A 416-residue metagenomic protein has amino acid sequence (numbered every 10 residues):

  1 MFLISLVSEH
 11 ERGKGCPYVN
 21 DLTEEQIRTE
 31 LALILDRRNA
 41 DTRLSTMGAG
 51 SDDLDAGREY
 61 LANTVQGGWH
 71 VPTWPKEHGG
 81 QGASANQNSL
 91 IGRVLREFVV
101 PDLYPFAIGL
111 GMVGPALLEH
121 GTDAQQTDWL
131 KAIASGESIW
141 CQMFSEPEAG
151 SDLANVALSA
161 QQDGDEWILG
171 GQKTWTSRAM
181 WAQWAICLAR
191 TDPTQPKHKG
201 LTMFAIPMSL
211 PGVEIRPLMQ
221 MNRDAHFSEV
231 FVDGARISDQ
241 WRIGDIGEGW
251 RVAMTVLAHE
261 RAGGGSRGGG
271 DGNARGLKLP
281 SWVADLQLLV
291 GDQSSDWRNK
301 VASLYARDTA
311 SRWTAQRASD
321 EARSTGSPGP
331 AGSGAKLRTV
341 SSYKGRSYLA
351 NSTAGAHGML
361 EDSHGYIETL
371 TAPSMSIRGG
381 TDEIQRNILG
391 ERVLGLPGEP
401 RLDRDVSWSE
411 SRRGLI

Functional and structural regions predicted by a protein language model:
M1-I108, Q125-D128, A132-S135, S294-A302 (+4 more regions): Amphipathic, small/basic residue-rich leader segments at the start of a protein or domain
N20-L22, V213-R312, M375, S411-I416: Glycine-rich beta->alpha junctions and the first turn(s) of the following alpha-helix
V65-G136, R178-W184, D308, A315 (+4 more regions): Internal helix-loop-helix
Q81, S333, L337-I416: Alpha-helix capping/hinge segments and adjacent helical runs
G136-F144, L188: A short, Trp-centered hydrophobic/proline-enriched beta-strand micro-motif
L158-Q161: A structural signal for short hydrophobic beta-strand segments in well-ordered beta-sheet cores
D165-E166, G170-L218: A short core secondary-structure module
R298-S303, P330-L337: Short, charged, amphipathic alpha-helical segments
